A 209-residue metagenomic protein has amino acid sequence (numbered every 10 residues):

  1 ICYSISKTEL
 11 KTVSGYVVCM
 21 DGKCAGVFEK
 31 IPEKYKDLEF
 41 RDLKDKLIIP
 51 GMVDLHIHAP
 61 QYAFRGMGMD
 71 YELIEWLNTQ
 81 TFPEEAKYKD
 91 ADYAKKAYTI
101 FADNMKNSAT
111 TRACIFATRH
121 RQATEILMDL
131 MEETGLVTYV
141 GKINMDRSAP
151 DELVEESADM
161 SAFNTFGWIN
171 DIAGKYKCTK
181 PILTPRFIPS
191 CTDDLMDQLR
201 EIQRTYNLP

Functional and structural regions predicted by a protein language model:
I1, R121-Q122, R147-S148: Short secondary-structure capping/turn micro-motifs that flank functional sites
I1-Y35, K46-L47: N-terminal metal-binding scaffold of metallo-dependent hydrolase/deaminase domains
V17-V18, G22, D45, H56 (+4 more regions): Divalent metal-coordination and catalytic microenvironments
K23, T118-Q122, R186-C191: Short, internal active-site loops enriched in acidic
K34-W76, T99, D103-N107: Replace "His-x-His-based motif
R65-L136, S161-K175: Alpha-helical scaffold segments that flank or form the walls of functional sites
I126-P209: Metal-coordinating catalytic core of metallo-dependent amide/deamination hydrolases
